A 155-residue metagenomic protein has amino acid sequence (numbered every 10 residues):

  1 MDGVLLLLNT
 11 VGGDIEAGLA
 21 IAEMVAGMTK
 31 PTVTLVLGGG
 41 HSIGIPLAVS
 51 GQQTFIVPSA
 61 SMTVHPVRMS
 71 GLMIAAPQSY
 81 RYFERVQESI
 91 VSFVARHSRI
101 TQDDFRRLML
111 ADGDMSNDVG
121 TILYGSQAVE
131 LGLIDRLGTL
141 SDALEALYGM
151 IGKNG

Functional and structural regions predicted by a protein language model:
M1-I45, V49-H65, M69-G155: N-terminal organellar transit peptides
